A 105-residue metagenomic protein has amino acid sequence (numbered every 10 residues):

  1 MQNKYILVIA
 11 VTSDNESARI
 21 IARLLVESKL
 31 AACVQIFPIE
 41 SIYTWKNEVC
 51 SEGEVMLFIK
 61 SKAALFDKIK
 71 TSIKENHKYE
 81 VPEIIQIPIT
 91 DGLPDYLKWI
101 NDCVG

Functional and structural regions predicted by a protein language model:
M1-G105: Positively charged, small/polar-rich N-terminal and surface patches that mediate targeting and assembly and bind
